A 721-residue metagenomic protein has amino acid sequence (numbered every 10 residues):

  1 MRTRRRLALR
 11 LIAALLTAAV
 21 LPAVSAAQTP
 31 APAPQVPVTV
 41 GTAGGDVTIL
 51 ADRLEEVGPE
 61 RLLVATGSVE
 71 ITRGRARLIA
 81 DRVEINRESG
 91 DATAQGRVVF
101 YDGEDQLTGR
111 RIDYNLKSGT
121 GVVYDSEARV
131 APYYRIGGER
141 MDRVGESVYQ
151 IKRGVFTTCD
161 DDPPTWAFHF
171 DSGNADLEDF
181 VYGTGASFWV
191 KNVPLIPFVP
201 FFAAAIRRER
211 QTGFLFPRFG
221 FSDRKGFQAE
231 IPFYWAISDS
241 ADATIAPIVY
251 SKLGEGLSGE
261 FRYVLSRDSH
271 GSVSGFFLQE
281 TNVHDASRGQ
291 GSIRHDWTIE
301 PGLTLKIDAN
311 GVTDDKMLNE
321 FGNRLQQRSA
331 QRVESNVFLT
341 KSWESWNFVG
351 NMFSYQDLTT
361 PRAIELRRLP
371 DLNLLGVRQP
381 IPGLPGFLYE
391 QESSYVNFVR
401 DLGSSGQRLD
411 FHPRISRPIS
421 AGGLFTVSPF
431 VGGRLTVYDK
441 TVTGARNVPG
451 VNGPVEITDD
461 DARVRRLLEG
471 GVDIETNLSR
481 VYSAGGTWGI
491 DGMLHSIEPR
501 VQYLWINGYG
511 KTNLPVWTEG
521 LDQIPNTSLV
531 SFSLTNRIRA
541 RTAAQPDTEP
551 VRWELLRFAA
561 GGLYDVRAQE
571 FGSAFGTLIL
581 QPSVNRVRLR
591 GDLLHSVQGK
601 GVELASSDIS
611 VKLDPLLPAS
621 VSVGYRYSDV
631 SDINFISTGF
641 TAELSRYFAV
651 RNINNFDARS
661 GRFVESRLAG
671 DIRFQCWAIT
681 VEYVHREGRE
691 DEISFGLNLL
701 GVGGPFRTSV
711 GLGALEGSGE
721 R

Functional and structural regions predicted by a protein language model:
M1-L7: N-terminal secretory signal peptides that target proteins for export/translocation
R2, E56, G719-R721: Short, intrinsically disordered, low-complexity terminal/loop segments
R10-P22: Bacterial N-terminal signal peptides
A23-A27: Sec/Tat signal peptide C-region and signal peptidase I cleavage site
Q28-T157: Charged (often Lys/Glu-rich) extended helix/loop segments that serve as interaction or gating elements
D105, R111-T120, A128-Q150, G154-F156 (+2 more regions): Outer-membrane beta-barrel proteins and related beta-barrel translocases across Gram-negative bacteria
